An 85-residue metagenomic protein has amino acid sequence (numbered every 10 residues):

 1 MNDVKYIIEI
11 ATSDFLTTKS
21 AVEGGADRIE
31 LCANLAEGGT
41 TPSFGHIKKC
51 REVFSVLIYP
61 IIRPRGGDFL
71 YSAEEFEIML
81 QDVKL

Functional and structural regions predicted by a protein language model:
N2, I7-A36, E52-V56, S72-L85: Alpha/beta enzyme core
G39-G66: Alpha-helix-loop-beta-strand connector modules within alpha/beta enzyme cores
T41-P42, L70-E74: Short, solvent-exposed loop/turn segments at secondary-structure boundaries
